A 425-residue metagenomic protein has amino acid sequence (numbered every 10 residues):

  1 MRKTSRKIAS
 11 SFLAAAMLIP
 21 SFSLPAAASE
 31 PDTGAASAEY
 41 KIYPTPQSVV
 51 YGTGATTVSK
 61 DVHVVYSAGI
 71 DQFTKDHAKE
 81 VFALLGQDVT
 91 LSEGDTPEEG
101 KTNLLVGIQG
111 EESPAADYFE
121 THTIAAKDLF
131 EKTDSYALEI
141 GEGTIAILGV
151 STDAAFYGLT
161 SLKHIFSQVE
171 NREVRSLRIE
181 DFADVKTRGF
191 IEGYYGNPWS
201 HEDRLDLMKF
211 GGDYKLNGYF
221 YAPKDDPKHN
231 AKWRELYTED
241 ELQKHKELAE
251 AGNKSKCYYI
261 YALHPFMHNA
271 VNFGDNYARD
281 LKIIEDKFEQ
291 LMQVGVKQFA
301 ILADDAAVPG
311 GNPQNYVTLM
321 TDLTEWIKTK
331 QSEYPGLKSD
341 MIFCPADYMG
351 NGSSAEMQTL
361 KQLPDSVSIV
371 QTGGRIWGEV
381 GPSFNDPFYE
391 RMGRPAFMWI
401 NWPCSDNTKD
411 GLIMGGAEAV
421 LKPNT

Functional and structural regions predicted by a protein language model:
M1-F12: Bacterial N-terminal signal peptides that target proteins for export
I19-A27: C-terminal segment of classical bacterial N-terminal signal peptides
A28-I145, V169-E180, L363, F384: Acidic, contiguous N-terminal accessory segments
V64-D71, V106-E111, L148-V150, G193-Y195 (+3 more regions): Structural motif
I124-K287, Q293-K297: Feature activates predominantly on carbohydrate-active enzymes
R188-E192, Y219-Y221, Y259-L263, F299 (+3 more regions): Hydrophobic faces of well-ordered beta-strands that scaffold small-molecule active sites in alpha/beta enzyme cores
Y214, K282-A300, Q358-V370, K422-T425: Structural recognition of alpha->loop->beta junctions
A306-T425: Catalytic-core regions of glycoside hydrolase
